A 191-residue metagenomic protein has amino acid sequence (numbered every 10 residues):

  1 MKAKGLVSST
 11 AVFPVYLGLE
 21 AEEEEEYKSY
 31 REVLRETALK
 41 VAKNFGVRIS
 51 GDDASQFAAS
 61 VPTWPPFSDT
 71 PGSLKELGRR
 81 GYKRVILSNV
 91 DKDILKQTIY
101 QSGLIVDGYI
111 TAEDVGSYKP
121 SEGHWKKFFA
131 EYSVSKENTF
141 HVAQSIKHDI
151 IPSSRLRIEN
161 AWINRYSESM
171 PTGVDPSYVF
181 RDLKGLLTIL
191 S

Functional and structural regions predicted by a protein language model:
M1-P71, R79, D93: N-terminal helical cap/lid subdomain that shapes the substrate entry/recognition surface in HAD-like hydrolases
L39, R48-I49, A58, P71 (+2 more regions): Asp-based, Mg2+/Mn2+-dependent phosphohydrolase catalytic module
